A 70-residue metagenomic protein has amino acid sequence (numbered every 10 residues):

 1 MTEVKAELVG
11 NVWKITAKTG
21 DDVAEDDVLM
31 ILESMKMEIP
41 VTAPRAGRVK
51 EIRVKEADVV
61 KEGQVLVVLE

Functional and structural regions predicted by a protein language model:
M1-N11, V28-P44: Short beta-strand-turn/beta-hairpin segments enriched in glycine/proline and small hydrophobics that form edge-strand
A6-V9, A46, V54-A57, E62: ATP/adenylate-binding site constellation spanning eukaryotic-like Ser/Thr protein kinases, ABC-transporter
L8, K14-D22, E51-V54: Short histidine-centered loop motifs in beta-beta connectors
G20, M37, A57: Surface-exposed, flexible loop/turn segments at secondary-structure boundaries
A24-P40, K61-E70: Short hydrophobic beta/alpha edge segments that flank linear recognition/processing sites
